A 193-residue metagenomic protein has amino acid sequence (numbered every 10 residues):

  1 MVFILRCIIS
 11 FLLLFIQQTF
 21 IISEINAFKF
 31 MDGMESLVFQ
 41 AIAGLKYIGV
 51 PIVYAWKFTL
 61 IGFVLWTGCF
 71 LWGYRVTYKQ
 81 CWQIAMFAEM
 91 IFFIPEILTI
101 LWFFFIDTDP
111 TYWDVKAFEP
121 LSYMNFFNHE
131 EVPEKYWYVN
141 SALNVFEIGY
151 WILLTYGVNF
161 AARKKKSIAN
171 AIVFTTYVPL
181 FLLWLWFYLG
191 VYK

Functional and structural regions predicted by a protein language model:
M1-I100: Selected alpha-helical membrane-embedding segments in polytopic membrane proteins
R6, K46, W56-K57, N140 (+3 more regions): Functionally constrained cores in energy, signaling, and assembly domains
L13-V50, F103-N140, F187-K193: Membrane-helix interface segments in multi-pass membrane proteins
T59, C69, A85, F105 (+3 more regions): Enriched - but not universal
I91-L185: Hydrophobic alpha-helical transmembrane segments and adjacent short intramembrane/lumenal linkers of inner/organellar
